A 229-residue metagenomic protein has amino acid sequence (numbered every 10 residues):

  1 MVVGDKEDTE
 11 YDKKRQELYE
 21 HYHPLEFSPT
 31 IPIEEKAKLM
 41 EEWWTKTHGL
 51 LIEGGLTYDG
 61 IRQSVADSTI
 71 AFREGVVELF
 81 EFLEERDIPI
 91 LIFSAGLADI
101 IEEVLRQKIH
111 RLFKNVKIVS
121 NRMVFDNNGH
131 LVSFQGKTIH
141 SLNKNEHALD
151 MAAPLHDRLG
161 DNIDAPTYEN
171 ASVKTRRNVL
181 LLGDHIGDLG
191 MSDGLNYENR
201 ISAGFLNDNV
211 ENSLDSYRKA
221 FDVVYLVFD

Functional and structural regions predicted by a protein language model:
M1-V2, H147: Secondary-structure junction/capping motif
V2-E85: A metal-dependent, Asp-based hydrolase signature
D67-L91, G96-D229: C-terminal cap/substrate-recognition subdomain and adjoining C-terminal extension of metal-dependent phosphatase-like
